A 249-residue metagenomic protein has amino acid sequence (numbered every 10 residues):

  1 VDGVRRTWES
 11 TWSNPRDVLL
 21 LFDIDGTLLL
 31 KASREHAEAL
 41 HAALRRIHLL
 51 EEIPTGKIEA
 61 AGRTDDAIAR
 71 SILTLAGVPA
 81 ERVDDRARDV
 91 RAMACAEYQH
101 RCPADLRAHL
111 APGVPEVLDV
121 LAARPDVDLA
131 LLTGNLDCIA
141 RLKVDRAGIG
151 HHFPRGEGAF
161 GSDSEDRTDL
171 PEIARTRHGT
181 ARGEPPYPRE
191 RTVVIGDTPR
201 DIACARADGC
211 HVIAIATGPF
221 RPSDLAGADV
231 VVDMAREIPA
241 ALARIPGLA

Functional and structural regions predicted by a protein language model:
V1-V18, E81-V83, R107, P115 (+2 more regions): Asp-based, Mg2+/Mn2+-dependent phosphohydrolase catalytic module
G3-A61, A67-T74: Active-site neighborhood of HAD-like aspartate-dependent phosphohydrolases
W8, L21, Q99-L131: Short, acidic loop-to-helix structural element flanking the phosphoryl-transfer center in phosphate-processing enzymes
D23, A130-L132, I195, I215: Short hydrophobic segments within beta-strands
A37-H41, D65-D66, R70, R91-C95 (+4 more regions): An amphipathic alpha-helix signature
A39-I47, V90-R101, V120: Generic non-transmembrane alpha-helical segments
K57-A61, T133, S162-D163: Active-site nucleophile and cofactor-binding loops and adjacent substrate-binding regions of central metabolic enzymes
S71, A76-Q99: Active-site phosphate-binding/coordination module
